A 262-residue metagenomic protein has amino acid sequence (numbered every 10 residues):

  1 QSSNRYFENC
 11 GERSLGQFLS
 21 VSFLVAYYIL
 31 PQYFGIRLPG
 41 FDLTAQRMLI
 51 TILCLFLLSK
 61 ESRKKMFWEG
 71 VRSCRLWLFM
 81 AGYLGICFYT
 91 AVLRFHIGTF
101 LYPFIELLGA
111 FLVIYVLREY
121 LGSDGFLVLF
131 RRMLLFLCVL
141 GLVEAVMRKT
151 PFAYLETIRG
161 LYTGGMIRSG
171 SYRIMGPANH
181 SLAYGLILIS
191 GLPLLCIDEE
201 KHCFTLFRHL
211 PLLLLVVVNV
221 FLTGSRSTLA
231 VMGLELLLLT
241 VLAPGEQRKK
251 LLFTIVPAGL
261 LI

Functional and structural regions predicted by a protein language model:
Q1-R63, G85-T90: N-terminal signal-anchor transmembrane segment
C10-F23, M66-M80, F126-F130, T205-H209: Membrane-interfacial loop-to-transmembrane alpha-helix junctions, especially the N-terminal start
I29-P39, Y162-P177: Juxtamembrane membrane-water interface segments that cap and precede transmembrane helices
L38-L43, Q247-I262: Alpha-helical transmembrane segments and terminal signal-anchor/GPI-anchor hydrophobic tails, characterized by long
D42-K60, L101-L112, Y184-L192, L229-L237: Membrane-embedded alpha-helical segments of multi-pass membrane proteins, especially the transmembrane helices
L55-F67, V92, Y115-S123, L194-H202 (+1 more regions): Structural signal for the C-terminal ends of transmembrane alpha-helices and the immediately following loop
L78-G82, F95-E119: Aromatic-anchored transmembrane helix interface
V128-E156, S169, G176-G224, T228-L242: Alpha-helical transmembrane segments of multi-pass inner-membrane proteins
